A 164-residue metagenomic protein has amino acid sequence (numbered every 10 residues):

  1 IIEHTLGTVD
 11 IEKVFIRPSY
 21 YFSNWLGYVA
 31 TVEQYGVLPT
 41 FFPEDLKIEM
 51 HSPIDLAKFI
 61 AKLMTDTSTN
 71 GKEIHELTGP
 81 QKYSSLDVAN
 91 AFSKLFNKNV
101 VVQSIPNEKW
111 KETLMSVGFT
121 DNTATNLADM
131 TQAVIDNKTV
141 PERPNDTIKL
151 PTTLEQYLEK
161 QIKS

Functional and structural regions predicted by a protein language model:
I1-V101, I105, T113-V117: Oxidoreductase cofactor-interface core, primarily capturing Rossmann-like NAD(P)-dependent enzymes
E108-S164: A hydrophobic C-terminal alpha-helical subdomain
